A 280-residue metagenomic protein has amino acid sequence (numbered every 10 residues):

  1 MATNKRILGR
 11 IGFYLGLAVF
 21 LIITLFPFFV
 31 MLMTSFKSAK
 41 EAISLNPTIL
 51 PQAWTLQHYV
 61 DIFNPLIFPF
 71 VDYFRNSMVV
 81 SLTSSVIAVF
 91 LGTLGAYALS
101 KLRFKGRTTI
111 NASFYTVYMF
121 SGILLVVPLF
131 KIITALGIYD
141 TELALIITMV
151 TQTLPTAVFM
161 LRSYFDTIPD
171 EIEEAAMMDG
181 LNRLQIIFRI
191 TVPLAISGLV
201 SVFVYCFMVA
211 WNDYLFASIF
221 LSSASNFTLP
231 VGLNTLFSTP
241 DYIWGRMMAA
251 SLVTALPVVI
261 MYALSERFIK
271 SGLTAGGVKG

Functional and structural regions predicted by a protein language model:
M1-G280: A hydrophobic, multi-pass inner-membrane permease signature
